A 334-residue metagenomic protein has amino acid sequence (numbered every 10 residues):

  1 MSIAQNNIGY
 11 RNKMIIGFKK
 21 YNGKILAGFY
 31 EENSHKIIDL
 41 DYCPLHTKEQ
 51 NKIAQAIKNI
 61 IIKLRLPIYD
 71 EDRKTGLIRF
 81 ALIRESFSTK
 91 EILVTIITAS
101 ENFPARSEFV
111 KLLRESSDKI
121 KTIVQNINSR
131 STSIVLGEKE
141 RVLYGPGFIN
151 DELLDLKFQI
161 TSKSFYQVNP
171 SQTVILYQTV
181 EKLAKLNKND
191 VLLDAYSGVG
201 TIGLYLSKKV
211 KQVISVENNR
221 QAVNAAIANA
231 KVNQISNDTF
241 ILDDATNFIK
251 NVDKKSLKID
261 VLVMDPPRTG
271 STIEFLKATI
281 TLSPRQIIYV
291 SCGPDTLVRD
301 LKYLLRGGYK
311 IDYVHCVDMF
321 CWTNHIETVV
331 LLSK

Functional and structural regions predicted by a protein language model:
M1-I68, S88, F103: Extended interfacial segments that mediate partner engagement and assembly in macromolecular machines
M1-N7, F80, R84, C316-M319: Short, solvent-exposed loop/turn elements at beta->coil junctions and helix N-caps that rim active or binding pockets
N6-R11, K20-N22, R73-T75, L143 (+1 more regions): A short catalytic or substrate-binding loop motif that flags glycine-/basic-rich loops and adjacent residues that bind
N12, K90-I92, N189-D190: Nucleotide donor/acceptor-binding cores
F18-K20, E85-F87, D318, K334: Short, low-complexity Ser/Thr-rich regulatory SLiMs
K19, I83, K90-A99, K157-T161: Short, aliphatic-rich beta-strand segments
G28-E31, T95-I97, A226: Short, acidic/hydrophobic/Gly-rich beta-strand patch recurrent on exposed beta strands that often constitutes part
A105-S107, K111-K334: Rossmann-like S-adenosyl-L-methionine
